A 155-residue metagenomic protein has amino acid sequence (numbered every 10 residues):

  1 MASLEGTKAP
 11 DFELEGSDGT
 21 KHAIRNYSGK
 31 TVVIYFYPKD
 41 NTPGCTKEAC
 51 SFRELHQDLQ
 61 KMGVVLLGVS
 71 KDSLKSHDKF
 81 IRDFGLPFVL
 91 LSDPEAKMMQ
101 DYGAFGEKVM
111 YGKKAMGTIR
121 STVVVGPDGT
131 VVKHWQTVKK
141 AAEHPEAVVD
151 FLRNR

Functional and structural regions predicted by a protein language model:
M1-R155: Chalcogenol-based redox active-site neighborhoods
